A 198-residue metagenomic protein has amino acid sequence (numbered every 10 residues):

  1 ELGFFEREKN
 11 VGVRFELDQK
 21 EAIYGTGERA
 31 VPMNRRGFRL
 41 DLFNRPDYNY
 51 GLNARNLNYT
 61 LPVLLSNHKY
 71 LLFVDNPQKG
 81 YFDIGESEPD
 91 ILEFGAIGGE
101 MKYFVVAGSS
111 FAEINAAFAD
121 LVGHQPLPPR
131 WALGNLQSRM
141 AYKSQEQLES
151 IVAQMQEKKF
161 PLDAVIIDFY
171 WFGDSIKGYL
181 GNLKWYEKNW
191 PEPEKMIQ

Functional and structural regions predicted by a protein language model:
E1-R130, R139-M140, Q145, V152-E157: Catalytic and substrate-binding clefts that recognize carbohydrates or anionic sugar/phosphate headgroups
Y24-G27, P126-Q198: Aromatic-lined carbohydrate-binding/catalytic grooves of carbohydrate-active enzymes
